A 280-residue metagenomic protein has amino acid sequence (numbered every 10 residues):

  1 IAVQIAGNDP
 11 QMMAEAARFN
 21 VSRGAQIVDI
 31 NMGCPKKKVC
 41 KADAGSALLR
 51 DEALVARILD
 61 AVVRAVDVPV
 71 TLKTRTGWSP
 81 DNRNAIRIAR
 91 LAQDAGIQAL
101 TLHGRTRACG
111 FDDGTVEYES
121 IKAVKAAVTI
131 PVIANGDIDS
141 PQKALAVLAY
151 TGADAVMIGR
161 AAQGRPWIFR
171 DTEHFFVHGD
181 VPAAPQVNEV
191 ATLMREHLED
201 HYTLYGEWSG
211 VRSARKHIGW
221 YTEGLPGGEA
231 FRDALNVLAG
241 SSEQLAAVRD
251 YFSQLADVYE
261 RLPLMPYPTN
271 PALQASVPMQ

Functional and structural regions predicted by a protein language model:
I1-R18, N270-Q280: N-terminal capping/small domains of soluble enzymes
Q4, A42-S46, A108, V181 (+1 more regions): Short coil/turn segments at secondary-structure junctions
Q4-G7, T115, I138, R160: Conserved residues at beta->alpha junctions
I5, S46-A47, D113, P182 (+2 more regions): Pocket-edge positions in alpha/beta enzyme catalytic cores
D9, D51-E52, R165, G206: Short, solvent-exposed helix-helix connector turns and helix-capping sites enriched in acidic/polar residues
Q11-A44, E52-V132, A146, Y150: Alpha/beta enzyme core
R57, A65-D67, D81-A99, E119 (+2 more regions): Alpha/beta catalytic cores of nucleotide-metabolism and tRNA/nucleoside-modifying enzymes
